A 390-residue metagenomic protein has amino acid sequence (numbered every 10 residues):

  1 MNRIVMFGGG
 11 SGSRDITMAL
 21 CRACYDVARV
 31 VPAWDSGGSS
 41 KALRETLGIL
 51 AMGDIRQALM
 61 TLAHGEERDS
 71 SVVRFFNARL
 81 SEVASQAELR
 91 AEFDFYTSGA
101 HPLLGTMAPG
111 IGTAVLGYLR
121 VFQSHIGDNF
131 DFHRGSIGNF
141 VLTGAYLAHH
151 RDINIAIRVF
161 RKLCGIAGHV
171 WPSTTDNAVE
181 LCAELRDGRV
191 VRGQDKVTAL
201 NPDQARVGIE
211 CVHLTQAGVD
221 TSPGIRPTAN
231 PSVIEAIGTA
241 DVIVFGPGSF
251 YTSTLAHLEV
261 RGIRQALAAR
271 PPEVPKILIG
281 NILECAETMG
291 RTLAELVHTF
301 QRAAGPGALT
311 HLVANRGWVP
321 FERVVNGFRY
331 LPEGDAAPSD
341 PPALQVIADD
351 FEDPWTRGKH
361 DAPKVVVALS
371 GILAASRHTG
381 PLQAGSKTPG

Functional and structural regions predicted by a protein language model:
M1-I4, M18-C21, Y25, R29 (+7 more regions): Non-transmembrane, aqueous-exposed alpha-helical and coiled segments at domain scale
G12-T17, T252-A256: Short glycine/serine/threonine-rich phosphate/pyrophosphate-binding segments that cradle anionic phosphate groups
Y25, R270-K276, L309: A short helix->loop->beta-strand "cap" motif at the edges of active sites that frequently abuts
W34-E210, A374, T379, G385-P389: Electropositive, gly/pro-rich neighborhoods at or near active sites that engage anionic ligands
A240: An anion/phosphate-binding loop that grips the pyrophosphate of nucleotide cofactors and donors
F250-R261, R323-F328: Glycine/threonine-rich flexible loop motifs
H257-Q265, L293-V297: Charged helix-capping and loop-helix junction motifs
M289-G390: C-terminal functional extensions of proteins
